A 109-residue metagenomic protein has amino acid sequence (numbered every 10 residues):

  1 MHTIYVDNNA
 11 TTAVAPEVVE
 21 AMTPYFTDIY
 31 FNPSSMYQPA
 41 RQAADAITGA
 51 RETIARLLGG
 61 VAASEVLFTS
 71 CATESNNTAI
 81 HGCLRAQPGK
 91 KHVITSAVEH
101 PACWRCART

Functional and structural regions predicted by a protein language model:
M1-T109: Pyridoxal 5′-phosphate
